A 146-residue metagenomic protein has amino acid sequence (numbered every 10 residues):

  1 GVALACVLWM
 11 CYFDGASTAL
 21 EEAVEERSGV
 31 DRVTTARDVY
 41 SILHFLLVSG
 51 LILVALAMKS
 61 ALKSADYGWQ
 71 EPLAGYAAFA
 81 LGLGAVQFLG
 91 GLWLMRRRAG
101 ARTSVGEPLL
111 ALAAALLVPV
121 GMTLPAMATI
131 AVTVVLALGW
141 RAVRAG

Functional and structural regions predicted by a protein language model:
G1-T103, G139, V143: Predominantly late transmembrane helices and immediately cytosolic-facing juxtamembrane segments
S49, G82, P108-L109, I130-A131: Hydrophobic alpha-helical transmembrane segments
G106-A111, V135: Alpha-helical transmembrane segments of multi-pass integral membrane proteins, characterized by long hydrophobic
L109-P119: Hydrophobic, membrane-inserted alpha-helices
L124-V134: Loop-to-transmembrane alpha-helix initiation sites
